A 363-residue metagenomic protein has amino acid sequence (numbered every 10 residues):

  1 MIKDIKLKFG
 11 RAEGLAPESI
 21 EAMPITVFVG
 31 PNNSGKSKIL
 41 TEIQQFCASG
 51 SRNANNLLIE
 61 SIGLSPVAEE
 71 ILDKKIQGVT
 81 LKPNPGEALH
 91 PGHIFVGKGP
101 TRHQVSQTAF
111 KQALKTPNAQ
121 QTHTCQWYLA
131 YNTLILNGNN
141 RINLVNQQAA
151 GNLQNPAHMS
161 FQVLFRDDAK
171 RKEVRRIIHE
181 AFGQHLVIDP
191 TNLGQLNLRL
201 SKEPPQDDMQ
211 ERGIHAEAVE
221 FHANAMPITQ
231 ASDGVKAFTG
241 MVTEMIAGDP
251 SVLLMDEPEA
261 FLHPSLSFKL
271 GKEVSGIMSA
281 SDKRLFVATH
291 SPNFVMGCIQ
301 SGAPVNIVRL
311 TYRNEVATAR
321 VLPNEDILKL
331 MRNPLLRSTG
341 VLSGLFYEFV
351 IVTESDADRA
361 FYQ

Functional and structural regions predicted by a protein language model:
M1-G194, Y362: P-loop NTPase switch/coupling surface
M1-S51, Q206-S343, R359-A360: Switch/communication elements of ASCE P-loop NTPase nucleotide-binding domains
Q162-V163, K283-R284, E348-V350: Short active-site oxyanion
G194-R199, A317: Minor-groove-contacting beta-hairpin "wing" of winged helix-turn-helix DNA-binding domains
Y347-Q363: Conserved helicase/translocase motor-coupling segment
